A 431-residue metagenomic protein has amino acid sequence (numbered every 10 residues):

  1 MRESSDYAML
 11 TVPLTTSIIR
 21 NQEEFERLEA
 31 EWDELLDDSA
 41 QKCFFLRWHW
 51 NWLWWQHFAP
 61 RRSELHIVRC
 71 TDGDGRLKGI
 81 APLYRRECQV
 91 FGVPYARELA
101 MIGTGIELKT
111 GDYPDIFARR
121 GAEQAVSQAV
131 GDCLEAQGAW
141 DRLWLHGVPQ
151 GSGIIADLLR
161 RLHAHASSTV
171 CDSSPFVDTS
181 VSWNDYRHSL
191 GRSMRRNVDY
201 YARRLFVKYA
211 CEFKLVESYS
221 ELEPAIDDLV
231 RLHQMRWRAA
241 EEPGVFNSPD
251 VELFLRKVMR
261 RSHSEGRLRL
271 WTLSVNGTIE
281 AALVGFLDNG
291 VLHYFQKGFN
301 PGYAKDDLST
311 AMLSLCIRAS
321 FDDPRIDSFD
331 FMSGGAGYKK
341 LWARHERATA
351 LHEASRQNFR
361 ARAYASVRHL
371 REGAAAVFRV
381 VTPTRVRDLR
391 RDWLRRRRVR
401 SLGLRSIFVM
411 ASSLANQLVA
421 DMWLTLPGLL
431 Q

Functional and structural regions predicted by a protein language model:
M1-Q431: N-acyltransferase acceptor-side catalytic subdomain
